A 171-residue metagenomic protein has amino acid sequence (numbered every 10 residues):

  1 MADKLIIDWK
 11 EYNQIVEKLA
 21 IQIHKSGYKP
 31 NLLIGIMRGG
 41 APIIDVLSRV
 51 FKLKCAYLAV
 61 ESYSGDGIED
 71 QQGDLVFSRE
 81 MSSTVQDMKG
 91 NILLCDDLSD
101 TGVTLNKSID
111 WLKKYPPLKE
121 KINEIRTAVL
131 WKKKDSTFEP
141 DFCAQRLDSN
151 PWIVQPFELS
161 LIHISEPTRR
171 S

Functional and structural regions predicted by a protein language model:
M1-P30: Active-site-facing substrate-recognition patch
Y12, L33, H163-I164: Adenylate-forming
V16, Q71-Q86: Glycine-rich, highly charged phosphate/nucleotide-binding loops
K25-V46: Conserved H-X4-D acyltransferase segment
C55-I68: A short, structured active-site edge motif that brings together acidic residues
G65-Q71, T137-F138, Q155: Short, charged, surface-exposed secondary-structure boundary motifs
R79-N150: PRPP/pyrophosphate-binding module of the type I phosphoribosyltransferase fold
H163-S171: Single conserved hydrophobic/aromatic residue that forms the stacking wall/gate of nucleotide- or nucleobase-binding
